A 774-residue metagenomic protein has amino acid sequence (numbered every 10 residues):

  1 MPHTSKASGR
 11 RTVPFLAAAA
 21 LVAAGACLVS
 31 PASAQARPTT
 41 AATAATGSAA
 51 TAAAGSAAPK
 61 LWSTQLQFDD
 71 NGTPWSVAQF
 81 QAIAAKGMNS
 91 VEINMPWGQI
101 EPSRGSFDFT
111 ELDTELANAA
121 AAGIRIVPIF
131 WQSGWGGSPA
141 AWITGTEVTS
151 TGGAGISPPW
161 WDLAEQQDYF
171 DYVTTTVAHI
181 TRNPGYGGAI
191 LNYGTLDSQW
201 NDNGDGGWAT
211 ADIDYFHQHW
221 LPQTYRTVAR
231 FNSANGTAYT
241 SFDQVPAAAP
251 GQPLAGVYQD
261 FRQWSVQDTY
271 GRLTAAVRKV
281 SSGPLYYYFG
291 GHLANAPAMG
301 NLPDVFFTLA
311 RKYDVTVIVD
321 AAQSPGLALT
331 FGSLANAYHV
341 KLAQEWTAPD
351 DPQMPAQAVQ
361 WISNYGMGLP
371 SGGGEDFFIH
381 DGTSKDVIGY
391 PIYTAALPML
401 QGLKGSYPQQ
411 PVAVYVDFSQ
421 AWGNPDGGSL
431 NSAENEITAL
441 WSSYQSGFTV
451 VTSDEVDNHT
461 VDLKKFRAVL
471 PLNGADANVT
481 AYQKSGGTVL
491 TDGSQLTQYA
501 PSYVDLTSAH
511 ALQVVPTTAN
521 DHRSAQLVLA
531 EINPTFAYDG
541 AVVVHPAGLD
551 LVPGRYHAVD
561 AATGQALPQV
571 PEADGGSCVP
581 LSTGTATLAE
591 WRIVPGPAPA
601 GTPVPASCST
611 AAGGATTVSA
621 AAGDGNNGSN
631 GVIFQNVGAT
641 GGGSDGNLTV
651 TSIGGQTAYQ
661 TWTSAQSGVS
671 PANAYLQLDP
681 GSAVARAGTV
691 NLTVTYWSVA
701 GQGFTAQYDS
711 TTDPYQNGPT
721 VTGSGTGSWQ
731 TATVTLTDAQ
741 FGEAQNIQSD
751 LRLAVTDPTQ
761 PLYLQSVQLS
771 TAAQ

Functional and structural regions predicted by a protein language model:
S76-G153, D168, V173-V177, L273-R278: Aromatic-lined substrate-binding rim segments of carbohydrate-active enzymes
G152-A322: Polysaccharide-binding and catalytic clefts of secreted carbohydrate-active enzymes
S281-E436, T497-A509, P568-P571: Hydrophobic targeting/anchoring helices
Q409-S446, T452-S453, T460-T480, V504-V552 (+1 more regions): Carbohydrate-binding surface patches
N473, L490-T491, A573-S609, T735-D738 (+1 more regions): C-terminal beta-strand-rich structural cap/linker in extracellular carbohydrate-active enzymes
G493, Y499-T518, P603-G681: Glycan-recognition and processing domains
D713-Q745: Extracellular carbohydrate recognition and processing domains and analogous Trp-centered ligand-binding platforms
L751-Q760: Short beta-strand-plus-loop segments that form exposed binding edges in beta-rich domains
